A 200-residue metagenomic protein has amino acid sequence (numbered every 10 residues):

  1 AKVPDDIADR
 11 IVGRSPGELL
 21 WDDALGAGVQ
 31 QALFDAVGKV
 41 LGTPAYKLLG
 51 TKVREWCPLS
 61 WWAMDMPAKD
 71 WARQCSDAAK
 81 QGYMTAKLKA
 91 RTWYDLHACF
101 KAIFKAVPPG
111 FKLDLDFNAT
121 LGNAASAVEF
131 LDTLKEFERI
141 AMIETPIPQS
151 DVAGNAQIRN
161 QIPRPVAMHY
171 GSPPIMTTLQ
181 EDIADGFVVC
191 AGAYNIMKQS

Functional and structural regions predicted by a protein language model:
A1-L41: Metal- or metallocofactor-binding catalytic centers and their adjacent structured scaffolds across diverse enzyme
A27-G28, A68, P148, A193-Y194: Short alpha-helix boundary/capping motifs
Q30, D35, D116, E144 (+1 more regions): Acidic active-site catalytic centers that drive phospho-/nucleotidyl reactions and related ester hydrolyses
K47-I162: Metal-dependent enolase-superfamily TIM-barrel catalytic cores that perform enediolate-based chemistry
Q149-S200: Catalytic alpha/beta core domains of metabolic enzymes, predominantly
